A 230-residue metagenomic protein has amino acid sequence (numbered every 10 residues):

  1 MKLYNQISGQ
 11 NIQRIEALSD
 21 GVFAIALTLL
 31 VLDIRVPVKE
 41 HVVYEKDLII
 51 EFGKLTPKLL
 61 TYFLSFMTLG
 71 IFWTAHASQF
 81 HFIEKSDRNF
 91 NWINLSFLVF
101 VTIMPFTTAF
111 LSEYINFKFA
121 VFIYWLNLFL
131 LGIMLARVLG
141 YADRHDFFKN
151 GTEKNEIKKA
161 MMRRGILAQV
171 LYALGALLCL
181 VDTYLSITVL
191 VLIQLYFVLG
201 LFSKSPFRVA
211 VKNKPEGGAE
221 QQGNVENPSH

Functional and structural regions predicted by a protein language model:
M1-H230: Multi-pass alpha-helical transmembrane bundle typical of ion/small-solute transporters and intramembrane aspartyl
